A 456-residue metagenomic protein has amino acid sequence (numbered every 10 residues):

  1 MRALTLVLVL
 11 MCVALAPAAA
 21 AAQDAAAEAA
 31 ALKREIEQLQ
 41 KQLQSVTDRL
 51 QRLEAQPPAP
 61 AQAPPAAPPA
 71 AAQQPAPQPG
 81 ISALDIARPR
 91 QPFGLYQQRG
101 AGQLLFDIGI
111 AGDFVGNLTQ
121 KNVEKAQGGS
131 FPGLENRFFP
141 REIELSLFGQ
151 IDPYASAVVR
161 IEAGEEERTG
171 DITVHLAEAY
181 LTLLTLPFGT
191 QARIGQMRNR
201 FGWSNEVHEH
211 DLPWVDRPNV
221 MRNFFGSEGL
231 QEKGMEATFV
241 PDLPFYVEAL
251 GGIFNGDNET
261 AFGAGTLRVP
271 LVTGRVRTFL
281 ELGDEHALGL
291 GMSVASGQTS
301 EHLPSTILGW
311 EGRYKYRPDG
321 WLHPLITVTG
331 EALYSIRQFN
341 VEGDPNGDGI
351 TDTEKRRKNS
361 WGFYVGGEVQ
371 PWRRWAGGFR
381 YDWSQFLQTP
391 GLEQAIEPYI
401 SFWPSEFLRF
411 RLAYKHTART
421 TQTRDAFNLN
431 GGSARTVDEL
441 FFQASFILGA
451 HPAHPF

Functional and structural regions predicted by a protein language model:
M1-V7: Bacterial N-terminal signal peptides that target proteins for export
L15-P17: N-terminal signal peptide c-region/cleavage motif recognized by signal peptidases
A22-Q127, Q443, I447-F456: N-terminal periplasmic/intermembrane-space "pro-region" immediately following the signal or transit peptide
A76, R90-E259, T266-A287, Y334 (+3 more regions): Outer membrane beta-barrel
Q120-A126, R168-Y180, E206-E209, T260-R268 (+6 more regions): Outer-membrane beta-barrel translocator domains and adjoining extracellular loop/strand segments of Gram-negative
E142, L176-E178, E232-G234, V269-R275 (+6 more regions): Transmembrane beta-barrel architecture of outer membranes
E285-L387, Q394, L448, P455: Detector for outer-membrane/organellar transmembrane beta-barrel domains, recognizing the amphipathic beta-strand
Q394, W403-F456: Predominantly the C-terminal beta-signal and adjacent terminal strand-loop region of outer-membrane beta-barrel
